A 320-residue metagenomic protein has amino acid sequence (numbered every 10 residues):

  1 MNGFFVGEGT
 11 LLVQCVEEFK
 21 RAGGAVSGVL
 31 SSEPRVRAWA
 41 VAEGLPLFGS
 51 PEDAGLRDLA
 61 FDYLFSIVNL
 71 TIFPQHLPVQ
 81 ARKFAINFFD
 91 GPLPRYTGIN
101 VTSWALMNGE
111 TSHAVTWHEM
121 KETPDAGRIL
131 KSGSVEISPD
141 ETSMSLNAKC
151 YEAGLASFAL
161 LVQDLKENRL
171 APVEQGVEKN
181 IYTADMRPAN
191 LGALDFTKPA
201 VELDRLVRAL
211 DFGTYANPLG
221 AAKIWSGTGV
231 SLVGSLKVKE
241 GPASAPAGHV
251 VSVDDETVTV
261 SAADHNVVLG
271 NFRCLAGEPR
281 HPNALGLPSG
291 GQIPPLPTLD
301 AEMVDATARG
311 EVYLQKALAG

Functional and structural regions predicted by a protein language model:
M1-S32, A38: N-terminal Rossmann-like dinucleotide-binding module
G7, A40, L64, W117 (+5 more regions): A residue-level signal for conserved active-site and pocket-lining positions in enzyme catalytic cores
T10, A25, E122-V238: Active-site-proximal loop/hinge segments within enzyme catalytic domains
K20, F196-A306: An anion-binding loop in the catalytic cleft
A22, E43-G44, Q80-A81: Short, structured coil segments at secondary-structure junctions
A25-Y63: N-terminal glycine-/serine-/threonine-rich beta1-alpha1-beta2 phosphate-ribose binding loop of Rossmann-like
G49-E122, A126, L203: Alpha-helical oligomerization interface recognition
D164-K166, V304-G320: Aromatic-glycine hotspot motif
